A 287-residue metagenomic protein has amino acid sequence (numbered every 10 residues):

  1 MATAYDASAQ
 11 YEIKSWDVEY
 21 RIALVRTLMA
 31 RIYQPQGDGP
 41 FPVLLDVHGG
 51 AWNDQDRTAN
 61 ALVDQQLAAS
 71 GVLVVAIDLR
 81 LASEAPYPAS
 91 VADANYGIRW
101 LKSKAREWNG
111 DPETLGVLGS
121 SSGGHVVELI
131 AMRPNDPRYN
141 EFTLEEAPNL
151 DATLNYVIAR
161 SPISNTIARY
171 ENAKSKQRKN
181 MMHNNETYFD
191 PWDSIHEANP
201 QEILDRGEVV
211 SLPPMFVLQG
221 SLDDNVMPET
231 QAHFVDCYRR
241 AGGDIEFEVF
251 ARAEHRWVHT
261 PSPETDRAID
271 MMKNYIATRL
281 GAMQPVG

Functional and structural regions predicted by a protein language model:
M1-G287: Alpha/beta-hydrolase superfamily serine-hydrolase fold, recognizing
